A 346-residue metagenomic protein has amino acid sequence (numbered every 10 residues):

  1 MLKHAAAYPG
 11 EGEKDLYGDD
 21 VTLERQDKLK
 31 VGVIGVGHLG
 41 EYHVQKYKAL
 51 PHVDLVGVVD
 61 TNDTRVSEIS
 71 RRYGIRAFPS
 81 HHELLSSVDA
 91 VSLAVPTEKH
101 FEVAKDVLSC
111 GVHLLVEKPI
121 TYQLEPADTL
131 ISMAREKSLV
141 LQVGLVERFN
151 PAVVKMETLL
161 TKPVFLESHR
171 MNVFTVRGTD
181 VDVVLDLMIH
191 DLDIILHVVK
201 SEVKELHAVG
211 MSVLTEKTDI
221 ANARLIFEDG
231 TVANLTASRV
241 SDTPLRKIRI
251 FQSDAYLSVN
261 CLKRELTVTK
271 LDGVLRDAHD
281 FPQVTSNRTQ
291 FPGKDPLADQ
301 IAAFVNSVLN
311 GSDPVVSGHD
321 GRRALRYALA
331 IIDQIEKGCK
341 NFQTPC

Functional and structural regions predicted by a protein language model:
M1-R25, A90-L93, A303-C346: C-terminal helix-rich "cap/oligomerization" subdomain common to oxidoreductases
L2-Y73, I195: N-terminal Rossmann-like dinucleotide-binding module
H4-E13, Y17, L192-E265, K294 (+2 more regions): Contiguous beta-strand/loop segments that form the cofactor/metal-binding neighborhood of enzyme cores
H43, Y73-I131: Beta-loop-alpha module in the N-terminal Rossmann-like domain of NAD(P)-dependent dehydrogenases, especially those
I75, C110-V112, K137-V140, T231: A short helix->loop->beta-strand "cap" motif at the edges of active sites that frequently abuts
P79, V116-E117, L141-V143, E167-S168 (+1 more regions): Hydrophobic residues in well-ordered beta-strands that form the structural core
T121-G178: A contiguous active-site-proximal alpha/beta segment in oxidoreductase catalytic domains
G144-P151, F174-V203, D320-G321: Mid-domain beta-loop-alpha active-site segment that forms a flexible, acidic cofactor/metal-binding surface
